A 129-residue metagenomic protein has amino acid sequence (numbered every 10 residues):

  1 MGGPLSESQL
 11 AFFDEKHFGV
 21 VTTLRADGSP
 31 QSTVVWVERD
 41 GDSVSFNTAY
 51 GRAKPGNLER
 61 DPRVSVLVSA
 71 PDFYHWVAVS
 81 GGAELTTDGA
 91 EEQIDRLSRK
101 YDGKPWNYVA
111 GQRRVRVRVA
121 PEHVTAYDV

Functional and structural regions predicted by a protein language model:
M1-E15: Extreme N-terminal tail/first-helix region
M1-P4, F73-V129: Charged, gly/pro-rich active-site loop segments
P4-S8, P30-Q31, A49-A53, A110: Residues at secondary-structure transition points
Q9, H17, D42, H75 (+1 more regions): A generic secondary-structure signal marking the coil-to-beta-strand transition
L10-A11, W36, G56, W106-V109: Short secondary-structure boundary/capping segments
A11, D27, P71-F73, V109: Generic marker of residues within folded, mature protein domains
F13, N57-L58, L97, V119: A generic structural signal for nonpolar/aromatic side chains embedded in well-ordered alpha-helices
H17-Y50, G56-L58, V64-V68, W76-A78: Short beta-strand segments
